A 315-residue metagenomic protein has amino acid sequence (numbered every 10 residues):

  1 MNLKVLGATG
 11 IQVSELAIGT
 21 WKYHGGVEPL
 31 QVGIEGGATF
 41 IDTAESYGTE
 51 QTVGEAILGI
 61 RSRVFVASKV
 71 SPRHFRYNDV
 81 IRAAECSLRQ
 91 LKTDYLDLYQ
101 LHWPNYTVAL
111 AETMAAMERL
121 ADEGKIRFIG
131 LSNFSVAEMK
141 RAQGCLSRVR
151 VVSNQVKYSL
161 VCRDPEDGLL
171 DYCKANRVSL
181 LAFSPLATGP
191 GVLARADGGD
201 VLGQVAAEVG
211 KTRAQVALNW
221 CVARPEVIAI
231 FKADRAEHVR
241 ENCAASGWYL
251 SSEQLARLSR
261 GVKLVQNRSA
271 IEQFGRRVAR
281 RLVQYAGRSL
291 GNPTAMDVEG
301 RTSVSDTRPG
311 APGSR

Functional and structural regions predicted by a protein language model:
M1-V64, D94, Q284-Y285, A295-G313: N-terminal binding-site loop/beta-alpha segment at the start of enzyme catalytic domains that lines or forms
L3, P104-R315: Beta/alpha (TIM)-barrel catalytic core signal, keyed to glycine-rich beta->alpha loops juxtaposed to Asp/Glu that bind
G7-A8, G54-S62, E85-K92, A121 (+2 more regions): Acidic (Asp/Glu)-rich catalytic clusters
I11-L16, G37-F40, R61-V64, T93-D97 (+4 more regions): Short, well-ordered coil/turn segments that N-cap beta-strands
Y23-G26, D42-T52, R73-N78, Y106-A109 (+2 more regions): Acidic-and-aromatic substrate-binding clefts and catalytic sites of carbohydrate-active enzymes
H24-G33, R76-L91, M139: Short, acidic/polar
R63-F75, L98-H102, V156-K157: A short, structured active-site edge motif that brings together acidic residues
L91-T107: Active-site groove signature of glycoside hydrolases
